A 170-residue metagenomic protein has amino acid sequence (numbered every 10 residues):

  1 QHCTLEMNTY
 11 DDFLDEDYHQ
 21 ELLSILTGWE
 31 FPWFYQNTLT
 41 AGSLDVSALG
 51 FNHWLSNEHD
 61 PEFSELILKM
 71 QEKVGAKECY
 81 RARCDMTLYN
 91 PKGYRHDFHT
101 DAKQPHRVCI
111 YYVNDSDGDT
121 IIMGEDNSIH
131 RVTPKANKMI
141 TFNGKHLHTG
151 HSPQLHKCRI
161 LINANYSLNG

Functional and structural regions predicted by a protein language model:
Q1-K77: Non-heme Fe(II)/2-oxoglutarate
W54-G170: Catalytic core of non-heme Fe(II) oxygenases with the double-stranded beta-helix
